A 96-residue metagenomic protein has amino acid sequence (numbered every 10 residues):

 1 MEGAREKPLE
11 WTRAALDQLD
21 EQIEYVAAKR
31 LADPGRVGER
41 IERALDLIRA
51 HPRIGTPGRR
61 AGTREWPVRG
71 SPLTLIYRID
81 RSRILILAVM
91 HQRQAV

Functional and structural regions predicted by a protein language model:
M1-E2, G35, V68, P72-V96: Enriched for short, Lys/Arg-rich terminal
M1-T63, R83: Basic, Lys/Arg-enriched alpha-helical interface segments
